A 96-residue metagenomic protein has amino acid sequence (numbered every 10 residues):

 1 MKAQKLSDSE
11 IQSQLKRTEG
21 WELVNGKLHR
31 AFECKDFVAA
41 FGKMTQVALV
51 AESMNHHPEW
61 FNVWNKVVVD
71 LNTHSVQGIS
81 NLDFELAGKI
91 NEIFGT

Functional and structural regions predicted by a protein language model:
M1-K35: N-terminal first-folded block
G20-L23, Q46-P58, G95-T96: Short arginine-rich
R30-D36, V67-H74: Alpha-helical scaffold segments that form or flank carboxylate-/histidine-based iron centers
V38-M44: Short amphipathic alpha-helices within nucleic acid-binding modules
T45-Q46, G88: Solvent-exposed alpha-helix faces
A51-T73: Mid-chain, well-packed structural core segment of small domains
V68-I93: C-terminal structural segments of small proteins and small subunits
